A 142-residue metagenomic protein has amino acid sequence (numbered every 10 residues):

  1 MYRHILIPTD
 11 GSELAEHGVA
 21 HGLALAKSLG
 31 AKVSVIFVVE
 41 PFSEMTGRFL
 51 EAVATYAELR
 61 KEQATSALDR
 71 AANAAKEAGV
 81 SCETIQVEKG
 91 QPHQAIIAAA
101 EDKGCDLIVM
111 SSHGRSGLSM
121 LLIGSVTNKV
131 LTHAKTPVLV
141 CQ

Functional and structural regions predicted by a protein language model:
R3-E51, A74-A78, E83: Small/aliphatic-rich secondary-structure junction motif
G18, M45-R48, Q94-I97, M120-L122: Short, well-ordered secondary-structure micro-motifs
L50-A54, E101-K103, V126-T127: Short, hinge-like loop/turn segments at secondary-structure boundaries
V53-S66: A short acidic, glycine-rich active-site loop that binds or catalyzes chemistry on phosphate/adenosine moieties
N73-I108: Structural beta-alpha unit
L107-T132: Glycine-rich, Arg-bearing micro-motifs that act as flexible, cationic patches
V138-Q142: Short hydrophobic/aromatic patches at helix-to-coil boundaries
